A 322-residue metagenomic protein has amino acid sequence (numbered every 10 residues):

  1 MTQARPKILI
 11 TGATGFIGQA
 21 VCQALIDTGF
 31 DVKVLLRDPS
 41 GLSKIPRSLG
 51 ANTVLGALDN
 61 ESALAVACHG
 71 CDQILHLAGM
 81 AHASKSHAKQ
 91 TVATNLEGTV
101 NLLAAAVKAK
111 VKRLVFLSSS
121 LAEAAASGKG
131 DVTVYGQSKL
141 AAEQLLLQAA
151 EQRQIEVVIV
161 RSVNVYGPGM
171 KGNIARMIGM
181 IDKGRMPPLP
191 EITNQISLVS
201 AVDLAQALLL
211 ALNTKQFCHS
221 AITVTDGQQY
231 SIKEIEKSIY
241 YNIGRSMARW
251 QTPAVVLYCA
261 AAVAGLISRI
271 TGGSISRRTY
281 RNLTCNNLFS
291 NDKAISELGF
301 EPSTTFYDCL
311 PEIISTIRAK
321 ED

Functional and structural regions predicted by a protein language model:
I8-T28: N-terminal Rossmann NAD(P)H-binding glycine-rich loop of SDR-like oxidoreductase domains
A51-T94, A105, S120-K129: NAD(P)H-binding glycine-rich loop region in Rossmannoid oxidoreductase-like domains and their noncatalytic homologs
E97-S138, V158: Conserved Rossmann-fold NAD(P)-dependent oxidoreductase catalytic core, especially the SDR/UDP-sugar
S119, Q144-P168: Conserved beta-loop-beta element that borders a ligand/cofactor-binding pocket
S127, G179-V199, D203, A207-A211 (+2 more regions): A conserved pocket-lining segment of Rossmann-fold NAD(P)-dependent short-chain dehydrogenase/reductase
V132, V163-M170, E191-A201, D226-Q228: Glycine-rich "substrate-gating" loop/helix at the edge of Rossmann-like oxidoreductase active sites
L140, Y166-R176, V202, A211-I222 (+2 more regions): Glycine/proline-rich active-site loop of Rossmann-fold NAD(P)-dependent oxidoreductases
T214-S274, N291, F306-Y307, P311-D322: Mid/C-terminal beta-alpha module of Rossmann-like enzyme folds, strongest in SDR-family dehydrogenases/epimerases
